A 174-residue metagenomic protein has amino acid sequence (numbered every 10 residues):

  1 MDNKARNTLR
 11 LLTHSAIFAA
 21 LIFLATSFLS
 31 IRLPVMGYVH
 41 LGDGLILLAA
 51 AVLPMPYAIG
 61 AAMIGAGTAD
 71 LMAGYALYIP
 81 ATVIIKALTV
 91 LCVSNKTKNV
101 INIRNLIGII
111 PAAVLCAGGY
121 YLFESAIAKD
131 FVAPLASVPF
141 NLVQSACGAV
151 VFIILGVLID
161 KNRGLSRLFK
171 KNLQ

Functional and structural regions predicted by a protein language model:
M1-Q174: Loop-helix junctions at membrane interfaces
